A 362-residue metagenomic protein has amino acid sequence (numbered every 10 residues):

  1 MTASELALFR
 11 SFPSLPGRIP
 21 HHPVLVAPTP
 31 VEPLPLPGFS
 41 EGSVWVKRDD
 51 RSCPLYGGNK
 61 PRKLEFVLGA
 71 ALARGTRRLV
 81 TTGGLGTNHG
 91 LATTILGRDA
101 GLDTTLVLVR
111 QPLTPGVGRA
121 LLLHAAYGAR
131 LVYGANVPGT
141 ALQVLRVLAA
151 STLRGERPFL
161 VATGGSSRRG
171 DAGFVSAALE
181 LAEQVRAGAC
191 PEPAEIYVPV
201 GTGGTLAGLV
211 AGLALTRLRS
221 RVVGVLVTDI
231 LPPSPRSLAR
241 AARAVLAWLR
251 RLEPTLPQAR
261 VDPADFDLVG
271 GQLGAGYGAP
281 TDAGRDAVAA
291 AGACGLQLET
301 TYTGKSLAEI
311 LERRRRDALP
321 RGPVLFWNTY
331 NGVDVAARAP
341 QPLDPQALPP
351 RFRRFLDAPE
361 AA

Functional and structural regions predicted by a protein language model:
M1-A362: PLP-dependent amino-acid enzyme catalytic core
